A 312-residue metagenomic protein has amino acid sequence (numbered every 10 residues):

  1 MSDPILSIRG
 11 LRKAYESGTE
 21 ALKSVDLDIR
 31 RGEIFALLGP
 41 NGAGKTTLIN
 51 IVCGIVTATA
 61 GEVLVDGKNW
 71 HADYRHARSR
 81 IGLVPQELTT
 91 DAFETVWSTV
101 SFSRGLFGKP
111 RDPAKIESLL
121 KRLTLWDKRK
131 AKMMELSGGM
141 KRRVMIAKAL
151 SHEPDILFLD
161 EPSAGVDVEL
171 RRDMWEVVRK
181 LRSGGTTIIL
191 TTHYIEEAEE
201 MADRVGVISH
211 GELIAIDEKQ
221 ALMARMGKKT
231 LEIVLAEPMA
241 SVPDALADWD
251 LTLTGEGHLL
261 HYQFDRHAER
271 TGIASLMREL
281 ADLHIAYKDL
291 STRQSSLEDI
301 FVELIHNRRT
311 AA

Functional and structural regions predicted by a protein language model:
M1-I8, R12-S24, Y74: A short, flexible loop at the N-terminus of ABC-type nucleotide-binding domains that lies
G61-A72, H76-A77: Conserved ABC transporter NBD signature motif
S101, G105-K128: Conserved ABC ATPase "signature" region
K132-L136: Conserved ABC ATPase signature
E153: Conserved catalytic motifs of ABC-family nucleotide-binding domains
L157-D160: Catalytic Walker B motif of ABC-type/P-loop ATPase nucleotide-binding domains
W175-D265: ABC transporter nucleotide-binding domain
